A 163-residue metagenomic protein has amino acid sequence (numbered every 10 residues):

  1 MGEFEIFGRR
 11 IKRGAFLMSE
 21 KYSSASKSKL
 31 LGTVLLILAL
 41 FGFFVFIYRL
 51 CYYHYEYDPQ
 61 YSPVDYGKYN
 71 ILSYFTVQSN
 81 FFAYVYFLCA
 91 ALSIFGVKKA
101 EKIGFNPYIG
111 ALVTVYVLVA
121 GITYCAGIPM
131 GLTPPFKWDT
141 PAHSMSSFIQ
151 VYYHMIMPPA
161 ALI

Functional and structural regions predicted by a protein language model:
F4-I11, F16-I163: Aromatic-rich, lipid-facing transmembrane alpha helices and their immediate juxtamembrane interface loops in integral
